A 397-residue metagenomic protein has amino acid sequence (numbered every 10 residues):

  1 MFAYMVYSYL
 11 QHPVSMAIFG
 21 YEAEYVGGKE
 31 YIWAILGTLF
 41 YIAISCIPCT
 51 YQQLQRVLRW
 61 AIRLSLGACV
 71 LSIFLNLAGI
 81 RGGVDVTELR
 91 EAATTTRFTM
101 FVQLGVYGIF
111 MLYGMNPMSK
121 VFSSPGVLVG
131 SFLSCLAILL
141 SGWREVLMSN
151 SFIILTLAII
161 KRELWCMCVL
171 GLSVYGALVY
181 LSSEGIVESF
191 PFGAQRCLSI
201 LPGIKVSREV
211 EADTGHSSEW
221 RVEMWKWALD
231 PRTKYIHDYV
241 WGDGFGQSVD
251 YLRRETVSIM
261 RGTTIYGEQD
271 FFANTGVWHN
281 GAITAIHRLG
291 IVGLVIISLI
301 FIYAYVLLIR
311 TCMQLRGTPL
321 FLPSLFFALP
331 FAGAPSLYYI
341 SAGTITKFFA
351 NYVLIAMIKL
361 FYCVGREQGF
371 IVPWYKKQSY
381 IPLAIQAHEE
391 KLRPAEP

Functional and structural regions predicted by a protein language model:
M1-H12, I18-C46, W60-C69: Aromatic-anchored transmembrane helix interface
M1-I18, C46-R59, L112-L128, Q314 (+1 more regions): Transmembrane signal-anchor hairpin modules in multi-pass inner-membrane enzymes, especially those that act on
G37-L39, Q55-G82, T94-K161, H388-A395: Alpha-helical transmembrane segments of multi-pass inner-membrane proteins
R59, R63, A273-W278, R288-A332: Hydrophobic transmembrane alpha-helices and their immediate junctions
G82, G215-L289, L308: Long extracytoplasmic/lumenal interhelical loops at the membrane interface of multi-pass membrane proteins
G108-M111, I300-Y303, L307, P323-H388: Transmembrane alpha-helices of multi-pass inner-membrane enzymes
Y113-V129, K161-C168, Y305-A328: Membrane-interface helix-loop-helix junctions at transmembrane boundaries of multi-pass membrane enzymes, predominantly
L136, L140, K161-D213, T233-K234: A membrane-periplasm/extracellular boundary helix in multi-pass inner-membrane enzymes that assemble envelope glycans
